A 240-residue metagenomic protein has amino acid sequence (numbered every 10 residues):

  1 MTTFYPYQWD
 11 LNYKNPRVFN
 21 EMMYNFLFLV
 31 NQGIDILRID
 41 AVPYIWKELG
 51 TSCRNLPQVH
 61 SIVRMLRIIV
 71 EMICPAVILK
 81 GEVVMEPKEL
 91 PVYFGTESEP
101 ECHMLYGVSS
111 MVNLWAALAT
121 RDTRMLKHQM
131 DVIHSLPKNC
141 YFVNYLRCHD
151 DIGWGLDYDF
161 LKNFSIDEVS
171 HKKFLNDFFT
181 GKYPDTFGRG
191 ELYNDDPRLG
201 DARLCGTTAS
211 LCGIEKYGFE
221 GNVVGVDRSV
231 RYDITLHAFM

Functional and structural regions predicted by a protein language model:
M1-M240: Active-site and adjacent substrate-binding regions of carbohydrate-active enzymes
